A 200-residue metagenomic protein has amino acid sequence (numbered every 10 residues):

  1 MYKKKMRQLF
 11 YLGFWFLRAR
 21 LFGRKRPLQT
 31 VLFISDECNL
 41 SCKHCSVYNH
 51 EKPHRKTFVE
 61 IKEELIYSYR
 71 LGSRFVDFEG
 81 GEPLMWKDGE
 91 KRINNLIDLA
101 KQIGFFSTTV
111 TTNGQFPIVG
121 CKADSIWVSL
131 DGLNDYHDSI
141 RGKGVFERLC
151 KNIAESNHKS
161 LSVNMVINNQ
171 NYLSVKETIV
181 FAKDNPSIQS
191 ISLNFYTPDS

Functional and structural regions predicted by a protein language model:
K4-P117: Conserved alpha-helical substructure of the radical SAM core
Y48-K52, L133-D135, P198-D199: A short, flexible beta-alpha/helix-coil linker loop
K62-E79, W86-Y196: Radical SAM/AdoMet-radical enzyme domain recognition
L84, D199-S200: Short, active-site-adjacent cap segments at secondary-structure transitions
